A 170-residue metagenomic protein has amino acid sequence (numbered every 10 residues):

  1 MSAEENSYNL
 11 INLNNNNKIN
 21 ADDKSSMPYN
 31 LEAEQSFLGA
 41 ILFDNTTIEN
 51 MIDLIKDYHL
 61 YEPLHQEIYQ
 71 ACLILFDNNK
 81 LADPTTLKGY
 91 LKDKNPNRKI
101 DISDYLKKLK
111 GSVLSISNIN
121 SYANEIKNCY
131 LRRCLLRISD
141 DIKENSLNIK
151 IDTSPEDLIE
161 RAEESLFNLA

Functional and structural regions predicted by a protein language model:
M1-C129: Noncatalytic partner-interaction/assembly domains of nucleic-acid and motor enzyme complexes, especially the accessory
G111-A170: Interdomain "pre-motor" coupling segment immediately N-terminal to P-loop NTPase/helicase cores
